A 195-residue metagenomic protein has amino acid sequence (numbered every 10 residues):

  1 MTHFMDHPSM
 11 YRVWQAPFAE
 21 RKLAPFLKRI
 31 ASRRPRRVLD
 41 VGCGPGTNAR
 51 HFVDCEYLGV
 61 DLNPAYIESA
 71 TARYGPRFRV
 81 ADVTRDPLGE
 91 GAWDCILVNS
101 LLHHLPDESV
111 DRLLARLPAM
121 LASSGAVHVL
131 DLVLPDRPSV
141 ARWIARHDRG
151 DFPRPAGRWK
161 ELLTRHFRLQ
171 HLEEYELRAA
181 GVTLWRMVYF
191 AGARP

Functional and structural regions predicted by a protein language model:
M1-P87, L105-R112, R116, A126-P195: Class I (Rossmann-like) S-adenosyl-L-methionine-dependent methyltransferase catalytic domain, capturing the SAM-binding
L97: A conserved beta-strand element that flanks and buttresses the S-adenosyl-L-methionine
S100-H104: Short catalytic micro-motifs in class I SAM-dependent methyltransferases
